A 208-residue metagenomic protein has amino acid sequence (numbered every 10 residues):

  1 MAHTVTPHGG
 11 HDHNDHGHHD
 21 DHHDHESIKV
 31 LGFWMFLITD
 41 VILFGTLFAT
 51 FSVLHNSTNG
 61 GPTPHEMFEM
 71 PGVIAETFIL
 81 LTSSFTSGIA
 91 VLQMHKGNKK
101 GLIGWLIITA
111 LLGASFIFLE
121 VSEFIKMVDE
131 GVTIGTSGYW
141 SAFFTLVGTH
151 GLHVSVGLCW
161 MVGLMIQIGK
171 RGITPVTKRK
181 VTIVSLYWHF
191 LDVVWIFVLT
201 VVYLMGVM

Functional and structural regions predicted by a protein language model:
M1-M208: ...captures the hydrophobic TM-helix bundle architecture rather than a specific catalytic motif, and can also fire on
